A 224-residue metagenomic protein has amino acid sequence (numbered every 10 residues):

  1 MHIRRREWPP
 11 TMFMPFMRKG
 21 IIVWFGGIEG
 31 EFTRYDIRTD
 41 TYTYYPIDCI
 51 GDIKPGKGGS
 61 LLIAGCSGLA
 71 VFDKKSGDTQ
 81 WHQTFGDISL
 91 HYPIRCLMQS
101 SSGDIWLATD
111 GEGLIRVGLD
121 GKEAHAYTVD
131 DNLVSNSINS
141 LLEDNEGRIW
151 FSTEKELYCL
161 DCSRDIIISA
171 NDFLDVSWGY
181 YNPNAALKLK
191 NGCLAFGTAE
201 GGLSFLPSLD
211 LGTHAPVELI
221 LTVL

Functional and structural regions predicted by a protein language model:
M1-L224: Carboxylate-rich, polar loop motifs that coordinate divalent cations or form catalytic acidic clusters
